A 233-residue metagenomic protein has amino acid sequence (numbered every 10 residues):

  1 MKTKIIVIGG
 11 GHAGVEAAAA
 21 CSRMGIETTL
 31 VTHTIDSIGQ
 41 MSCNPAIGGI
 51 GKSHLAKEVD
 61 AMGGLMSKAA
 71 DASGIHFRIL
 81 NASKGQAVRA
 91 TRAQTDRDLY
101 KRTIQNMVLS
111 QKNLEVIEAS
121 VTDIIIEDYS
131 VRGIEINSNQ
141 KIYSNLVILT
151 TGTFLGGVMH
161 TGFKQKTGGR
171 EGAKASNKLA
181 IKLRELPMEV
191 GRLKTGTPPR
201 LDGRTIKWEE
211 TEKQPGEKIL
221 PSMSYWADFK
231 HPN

Functional and structural regions predicted by a protein language model:
M1-A13: Beta1/beta-strand and adjacent pyrophosphate-binding region of the FAD-binding site in flavoprotein oxidoreductases
K2, A18-C21, V131: Conserved phosphate-binding elements of NTP-dependent enzyme cores
T3, N137-L146: Core beta-strand elements of the Rossmann-like FAD/NAD(P) dinucleotide-binding domain in flavoenzyme oxidoreductases
I5, E27-T29, N145-V147: Beta-sheet entry/capping signal
I8, L149-T150: Redox-cofactor binding/interface segments in oxidoreductases and associated redox assembly factors
G11, Q140, T153: Flexible, active-site-proximal loop/turn residues at the rims of small-molecule/cofactor binding pockets and catalytic
A17-D123, T150-R170, K174-A180, R184-N233: Conserved N-terminal/central alpha/beta ligand/cofactor-binding core
I125-K141: Conserved beta-strand-loop-beta-strand element in the redox core of flavoprotein oxidoreductases
